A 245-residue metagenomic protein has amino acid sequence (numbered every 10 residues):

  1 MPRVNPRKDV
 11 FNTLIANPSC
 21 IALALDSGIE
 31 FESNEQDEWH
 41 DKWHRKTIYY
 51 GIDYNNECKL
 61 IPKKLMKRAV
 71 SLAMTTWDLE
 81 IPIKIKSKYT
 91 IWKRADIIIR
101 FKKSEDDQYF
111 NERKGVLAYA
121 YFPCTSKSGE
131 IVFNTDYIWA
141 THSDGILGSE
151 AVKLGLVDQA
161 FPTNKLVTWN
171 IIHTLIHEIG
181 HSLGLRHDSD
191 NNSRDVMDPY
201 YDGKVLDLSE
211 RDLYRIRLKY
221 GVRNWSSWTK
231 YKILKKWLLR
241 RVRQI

Functional and structural regions predicted by a protein language model:
M1-I245: Zinc-dependent metalloendopeptidases
